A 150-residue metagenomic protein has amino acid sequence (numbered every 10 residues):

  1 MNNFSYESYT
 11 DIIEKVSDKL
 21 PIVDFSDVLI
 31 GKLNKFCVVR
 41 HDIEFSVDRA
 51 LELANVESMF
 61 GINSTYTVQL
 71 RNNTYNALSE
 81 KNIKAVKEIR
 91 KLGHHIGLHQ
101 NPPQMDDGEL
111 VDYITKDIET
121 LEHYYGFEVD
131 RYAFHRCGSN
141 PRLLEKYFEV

Functional and structural regions predicted by a protein language model:
N2-R90: Active-site beta->alpha N-cap acidic-glycine motif
D42, H99, Y132: Conserved, mostly hydrophobic/aromatic
S64, I96, V129: Hydrophobic anchor at the start of a short beta-strand that flanks the dinucleotide cofactor-binding loop
T67-L78, I96-G108: Structural motif corresponding to the early beta-alpha repeats
G93: Extended, alpha-helix-rich binding/interface surfaces that flank or overlap catalytic cores and mediate recognition
P102-V150: Catalytic domains of cell-wall/extracellular-matrix polysaccharide-remodeling enzymes, centered on de-N-acetylation
